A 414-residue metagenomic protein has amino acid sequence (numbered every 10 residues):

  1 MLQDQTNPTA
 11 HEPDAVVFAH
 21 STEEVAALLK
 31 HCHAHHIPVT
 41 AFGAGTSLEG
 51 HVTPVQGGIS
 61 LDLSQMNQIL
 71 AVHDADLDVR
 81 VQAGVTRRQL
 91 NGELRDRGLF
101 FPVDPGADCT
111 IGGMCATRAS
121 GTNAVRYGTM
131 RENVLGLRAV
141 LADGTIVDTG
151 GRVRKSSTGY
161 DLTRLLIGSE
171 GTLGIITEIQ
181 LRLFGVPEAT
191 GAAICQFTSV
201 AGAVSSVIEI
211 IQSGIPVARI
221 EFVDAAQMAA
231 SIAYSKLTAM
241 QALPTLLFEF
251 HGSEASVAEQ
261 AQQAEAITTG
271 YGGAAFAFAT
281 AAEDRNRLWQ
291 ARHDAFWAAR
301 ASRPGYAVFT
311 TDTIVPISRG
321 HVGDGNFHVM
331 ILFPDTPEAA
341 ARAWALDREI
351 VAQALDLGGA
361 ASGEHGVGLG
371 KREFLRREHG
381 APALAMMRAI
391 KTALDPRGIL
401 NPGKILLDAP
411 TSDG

Functional and structural regions predicted by a protein language model:
M1-G414: Noncatalytic alpha-helical scaffold of FAD-dependent oxidoreductases
